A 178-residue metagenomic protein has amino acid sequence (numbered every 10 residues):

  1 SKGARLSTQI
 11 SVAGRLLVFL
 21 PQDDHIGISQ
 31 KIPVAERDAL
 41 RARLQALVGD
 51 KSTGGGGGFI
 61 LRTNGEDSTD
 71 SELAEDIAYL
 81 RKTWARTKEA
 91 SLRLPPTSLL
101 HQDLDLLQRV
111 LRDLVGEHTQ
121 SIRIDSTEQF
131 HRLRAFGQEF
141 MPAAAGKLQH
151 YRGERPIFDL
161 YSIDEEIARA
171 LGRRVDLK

Functional and structural regions predicted by a protein language model:
S1-K178: DE-rich acidic low-complexity regions and acidic surface loops
